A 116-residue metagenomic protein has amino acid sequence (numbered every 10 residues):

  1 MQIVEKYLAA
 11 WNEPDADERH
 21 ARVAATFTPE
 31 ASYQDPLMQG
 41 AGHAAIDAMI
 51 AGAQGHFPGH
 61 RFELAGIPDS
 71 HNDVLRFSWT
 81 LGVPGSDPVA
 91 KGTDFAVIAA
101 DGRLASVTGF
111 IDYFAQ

Functional and structural regions predicted by a protein language model:
M1-T26: Short acidic-aromatic low-complexity motifs
V4, L8, D47-I50, S78: A generic alpha-helix structural signal
A9, E13, P36, D94: Short, flexible active-site loop motifs that bind/organize anionic cofactors or intermediates
H20-D73: A solvent-exposed, acidic/Ser-Thr-rich amphipathic alpha-helical stretch
Q54-Q116: A beta-strand edge to alpha-helix "cap/lid" segment located at domain peripheries
